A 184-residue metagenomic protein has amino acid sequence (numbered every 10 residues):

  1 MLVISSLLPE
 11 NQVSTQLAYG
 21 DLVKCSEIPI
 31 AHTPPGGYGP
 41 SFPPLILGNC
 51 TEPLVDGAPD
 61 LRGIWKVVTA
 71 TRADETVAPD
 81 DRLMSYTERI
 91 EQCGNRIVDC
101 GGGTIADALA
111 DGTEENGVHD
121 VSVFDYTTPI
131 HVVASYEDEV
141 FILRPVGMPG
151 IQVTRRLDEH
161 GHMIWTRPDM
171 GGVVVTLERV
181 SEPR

Functional and structural regions predicted by a protein language model:
M1-Y86, E178-R184: Amphipathic/hydrophobic helical signal segments and adjacent flexible N-terminal regions that mediate secretion
D56-R62, E91-G94, S135-V140, R156-G161 (+1 more regions): A short, structured loop/turn motif at beta-sheet edges
I64-E75, L109-S122, S135-F141: Short, basic/low-complexity N-terminal boundary segments at the transition from targeting/disordered tails
W65, T69-T71, G101-G103, P145-G147 (+2 more regions): A mature extracytoplasmic/lumenal domain signature
T76-T127, R167: N-terminal glycine/threonine-rich, aromatic-flanked beta-hairpin/loop signature
M84-E88, T104-A106, I130-V132, I151-R155 (+1 more regions): A structural detector for short beta-strand units
T127-E159: Acidic, glycine-rich flexible loop segments
M163-M170: Short, exposed beta-strand-loop hairpins at the edges of beta-sheets in extracellular/periplasmic proteins
